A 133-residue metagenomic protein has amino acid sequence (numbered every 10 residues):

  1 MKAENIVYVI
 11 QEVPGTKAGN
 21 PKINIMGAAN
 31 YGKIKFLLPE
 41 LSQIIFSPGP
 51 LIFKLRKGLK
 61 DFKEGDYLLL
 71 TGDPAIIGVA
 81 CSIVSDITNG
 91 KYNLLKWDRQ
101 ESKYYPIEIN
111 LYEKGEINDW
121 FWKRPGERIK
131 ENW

Functional and structural regions predicted by a protein language model:
M1-Y67, S82-W133: Long, low-complexity, Lys/Arg-enriched
L70: Short, surface-exposed polybasic-aromatic patches that bind anionic ligands, especially phosphate groups
I76-C81: Short, well-ordered alpha-helical microsegments
